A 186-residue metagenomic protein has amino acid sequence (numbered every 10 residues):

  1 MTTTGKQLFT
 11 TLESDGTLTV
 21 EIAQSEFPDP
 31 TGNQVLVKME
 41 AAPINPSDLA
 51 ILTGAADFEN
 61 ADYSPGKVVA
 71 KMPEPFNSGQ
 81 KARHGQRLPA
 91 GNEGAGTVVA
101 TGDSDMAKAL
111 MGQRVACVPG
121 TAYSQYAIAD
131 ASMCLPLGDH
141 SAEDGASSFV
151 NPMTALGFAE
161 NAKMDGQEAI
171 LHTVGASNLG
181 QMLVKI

Functional and structural regions predicted by a protein language model:
T2-L8: Short structural boundary motif marking the start of a folded domain
Q7, M39, A155: Terminal peptide-recognition signature
T17-E26, N92: Short glycine/threonine/proline-enriched tight-turn/helix- or strand-capping micro-motif at secondary-structure
P28-P43, A55-P119: Glycine-rich beta-strand-centered segment in the early N-terminal region that forms part of a ligand/cofactor-binding
S47-L52: Cytochrome P450 core scaffold surrounding the K-helix E-X-X-R motif and the conserved "meander" helix-loop region
L110, S148-I186: Mid-domain Rossmann-like dinucleotide-binding core that forms the NAD(H)/NADP(H) cofactor-binding site
P119-S132: A structural motif shared across PLP-dependent enzymes of the aminotransferase-like
E143-A146: C-terminal boundary of histidine-terminating zinc-finger modules
